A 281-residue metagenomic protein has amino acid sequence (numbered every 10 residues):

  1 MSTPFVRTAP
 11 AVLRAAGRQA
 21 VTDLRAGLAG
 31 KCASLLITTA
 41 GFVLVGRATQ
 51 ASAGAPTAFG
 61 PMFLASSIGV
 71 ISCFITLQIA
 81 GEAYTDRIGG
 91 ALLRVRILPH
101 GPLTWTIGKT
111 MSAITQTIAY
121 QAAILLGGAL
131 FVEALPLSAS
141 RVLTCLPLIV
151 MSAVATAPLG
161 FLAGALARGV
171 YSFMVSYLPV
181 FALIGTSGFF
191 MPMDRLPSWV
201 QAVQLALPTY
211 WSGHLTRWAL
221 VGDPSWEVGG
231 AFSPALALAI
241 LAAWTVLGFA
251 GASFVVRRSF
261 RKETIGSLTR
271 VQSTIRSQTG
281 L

Functional and structural regions predicted by a protein language model:
M1-L36, R261-I265, R270, G280: Aromatic- and glycine-rich beta-strand/loop motifs that create alpha-glucan
R25-A51, G60-T76, P179-G185, A243-G251: Hydrophobic alpha-helical transmembrane segments of multi-pass membrane transport/permease proteins
L35-G41, F59-F131: Hydrophobic alpha-helical transmembrane segments of multi-pass membrane transport proteins
G46-Q50, L166-Y210: Transmembrane helix segments
R47, A51, A129, E133 (+6 more regions): Transmembrane helix-loop junction
A48-T49, L220, A235-L281: Junction motif at the cytosolic side of a transmembrane helix
P102-L103, I107-Y177, F181, P234-A242 (+1 more regions): Alpha-helical transmembrane segments and their short interhelical loops
S187-G248: Membrane-interfacial helix-loop-helix junctions in multi-pass membrane proteins
